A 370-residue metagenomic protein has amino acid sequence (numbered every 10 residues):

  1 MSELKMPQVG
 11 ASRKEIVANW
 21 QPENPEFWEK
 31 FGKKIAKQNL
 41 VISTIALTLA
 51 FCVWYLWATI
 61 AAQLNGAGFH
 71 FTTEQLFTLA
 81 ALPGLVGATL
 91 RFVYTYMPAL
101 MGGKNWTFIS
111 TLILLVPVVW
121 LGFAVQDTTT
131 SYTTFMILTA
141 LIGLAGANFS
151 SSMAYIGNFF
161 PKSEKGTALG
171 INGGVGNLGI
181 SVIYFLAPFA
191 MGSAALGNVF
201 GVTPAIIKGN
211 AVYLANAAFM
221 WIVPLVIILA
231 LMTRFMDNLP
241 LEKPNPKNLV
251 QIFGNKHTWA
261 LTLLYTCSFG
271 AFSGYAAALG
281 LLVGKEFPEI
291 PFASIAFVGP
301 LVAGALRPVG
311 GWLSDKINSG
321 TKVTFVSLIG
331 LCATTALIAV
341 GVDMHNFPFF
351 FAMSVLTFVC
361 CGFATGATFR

Functional and structural regions predicted by a protein language model:
S2-A46, A50: Cytosolic juxtamembrane N-terminal segment immediately preceding the first transmembrane helix of multi-pass
Q38-F69, Y275-G280: Extracytoplasmic
W57-A62, K256-P308, F369: Extracytoplasmic gate region of multi-pass secondary transporters
L90-G103, L306-S319: Helix-to-loop junctions at the C-terminal end of transmembrane segments in multipass secondary transporters
L100-T111, D315-I329: Cytoplasmic membrane-interface "Motif A"-like loop-to-helix N-cap segments of 12-TM Major Facilitator Superfamily
G146, G166-G192: Glycine-rich segments within core transmembrane alpha-helices of 12-TM secondary carriers
I222-E242: C-terminal membrane-cytosol helix-exit motif in multi-pass small-molecule transporters
G320-T368: C-terminal transmembrane helical hairpin of 12-TM major facilitator-type secondary transporters
